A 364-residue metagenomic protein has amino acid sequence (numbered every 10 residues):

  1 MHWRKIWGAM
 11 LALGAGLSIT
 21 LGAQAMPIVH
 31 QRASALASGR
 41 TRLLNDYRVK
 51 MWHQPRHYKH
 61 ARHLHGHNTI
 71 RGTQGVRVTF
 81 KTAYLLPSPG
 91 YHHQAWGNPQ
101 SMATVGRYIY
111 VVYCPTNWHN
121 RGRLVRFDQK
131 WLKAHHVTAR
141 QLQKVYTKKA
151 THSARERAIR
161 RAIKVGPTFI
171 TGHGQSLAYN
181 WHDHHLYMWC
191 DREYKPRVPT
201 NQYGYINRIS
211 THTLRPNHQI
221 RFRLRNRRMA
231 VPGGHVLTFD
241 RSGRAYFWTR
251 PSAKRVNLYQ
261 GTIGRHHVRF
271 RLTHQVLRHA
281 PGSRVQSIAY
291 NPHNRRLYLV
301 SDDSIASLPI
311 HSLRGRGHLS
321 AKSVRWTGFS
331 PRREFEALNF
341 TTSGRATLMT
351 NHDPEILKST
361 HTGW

Functional and structural regions predicted by a protein language model:
M1-M26: Sec-dependent N-terminal signal peptides of Gram-positive bacterial secreted proteins and lipoproteins
L36-H93, V105-R161, N201, I209-L214: Beta-propeller domains
V78-H93, A158-T168, R215-R228, F270-H279 (+1 more regions): A short beta-strand motif characteristic of beta-propeller blades
Q94-S101, I170-S176, R227-F239, A280-Y290 (+1 more regions): Repeated scaffold domains used in trafficking and secretory/extracellular systems, primarily beta-propellers
T104-G106, Y179-D183, F239-S242, N291-N294 (+1 more regions): Residue-level detector of Asp-centered blade-edge/turn motifs that repeat once per structural unit in beta-propeller
W118-H136, K195-I209, A253-I263, D303-S312 (+1 more regions): Structural motif
R278-G315: Loop/turn-rich, solvent-exposed surfaces of beta-rich toroidal or solenoidal domains
E336-W364: Blade-level signature of beta-propeller repeat domains, shared across WD40, Kelch, NHL, RCC1 and BNR/Asp-box propellers
